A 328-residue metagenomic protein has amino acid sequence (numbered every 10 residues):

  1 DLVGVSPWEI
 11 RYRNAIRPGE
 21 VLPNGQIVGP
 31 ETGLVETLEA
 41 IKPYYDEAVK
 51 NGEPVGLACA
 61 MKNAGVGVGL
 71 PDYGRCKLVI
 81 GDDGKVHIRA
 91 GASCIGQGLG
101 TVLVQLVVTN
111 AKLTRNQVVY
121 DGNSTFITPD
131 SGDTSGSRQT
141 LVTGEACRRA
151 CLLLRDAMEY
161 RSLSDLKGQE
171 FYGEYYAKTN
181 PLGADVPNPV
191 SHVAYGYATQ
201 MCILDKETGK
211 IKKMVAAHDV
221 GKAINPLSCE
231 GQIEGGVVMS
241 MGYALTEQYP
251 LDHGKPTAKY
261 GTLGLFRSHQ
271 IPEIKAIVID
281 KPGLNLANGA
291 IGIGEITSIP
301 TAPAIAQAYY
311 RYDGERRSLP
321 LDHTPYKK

Functional and structural regions predicted by a protein language model:
D1-A60, L106-K328: C-terminal catalytic domains of large/alpha subunits in multi-subunit enzymes
A58-K85, A90, C94-Q97, V190-T199 (+1 more regions): Conserved beta-alpha junction segments in alpha/beta enzyme cores
G100-T101: Conserved strand-to-helix beginnings and helix N-cap segments that scaffold or border functional pockets
